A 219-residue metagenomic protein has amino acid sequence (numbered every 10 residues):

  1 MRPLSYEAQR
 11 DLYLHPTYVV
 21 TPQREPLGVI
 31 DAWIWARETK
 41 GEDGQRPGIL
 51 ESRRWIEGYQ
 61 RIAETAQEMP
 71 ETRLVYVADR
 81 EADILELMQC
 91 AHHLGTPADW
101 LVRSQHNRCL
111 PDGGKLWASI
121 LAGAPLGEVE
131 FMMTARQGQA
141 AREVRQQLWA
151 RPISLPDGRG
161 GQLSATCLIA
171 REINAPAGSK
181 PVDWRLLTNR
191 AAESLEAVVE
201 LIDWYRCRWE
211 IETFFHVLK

Functional and structural regions predicted by a protein language model:
A8-Y13, Y18-K219: Single, function-defining residue in the core of a domain
